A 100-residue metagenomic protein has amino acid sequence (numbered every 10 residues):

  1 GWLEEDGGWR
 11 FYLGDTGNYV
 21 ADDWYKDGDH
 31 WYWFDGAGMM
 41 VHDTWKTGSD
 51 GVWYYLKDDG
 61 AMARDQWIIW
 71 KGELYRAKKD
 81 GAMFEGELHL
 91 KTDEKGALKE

Functional and structural regions predicted by a protein language model:
G1-E100: Extracellular adhesion/carbohydrate-binding repeat motifs centered on closely spaced tryptophans
